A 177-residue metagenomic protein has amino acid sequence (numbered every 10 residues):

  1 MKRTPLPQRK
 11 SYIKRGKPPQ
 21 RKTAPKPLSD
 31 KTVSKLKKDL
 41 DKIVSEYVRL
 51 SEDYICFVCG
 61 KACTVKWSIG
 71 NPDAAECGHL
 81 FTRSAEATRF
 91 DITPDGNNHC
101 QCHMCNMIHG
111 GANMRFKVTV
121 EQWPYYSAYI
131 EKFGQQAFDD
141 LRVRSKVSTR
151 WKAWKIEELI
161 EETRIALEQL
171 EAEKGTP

Functional and structural regions predicted by a protein language model:
M1-S45, A62-K66, L141-P177: A boundary/linker detector
D39-E52, T88-D95: Short, flexible, mixed-charge glycine/proline-rich loop motifs that serve as phosphate/nucleic-acid-contacting
E46, L50, Y54-F57, E131 (+1 more regions): A generic structural signal for well-ordered alpha-helical segments enriched in polar/charged residues
F57-C100, H109, N113: Histidine-centered nuclease catalytic patch
C63-T64, D95-Q135: Short Cys/His-centered divalent metal-binding micro-motifs
F90-M104, I130-L159: Short Fe-S-cluster ligation motifs
